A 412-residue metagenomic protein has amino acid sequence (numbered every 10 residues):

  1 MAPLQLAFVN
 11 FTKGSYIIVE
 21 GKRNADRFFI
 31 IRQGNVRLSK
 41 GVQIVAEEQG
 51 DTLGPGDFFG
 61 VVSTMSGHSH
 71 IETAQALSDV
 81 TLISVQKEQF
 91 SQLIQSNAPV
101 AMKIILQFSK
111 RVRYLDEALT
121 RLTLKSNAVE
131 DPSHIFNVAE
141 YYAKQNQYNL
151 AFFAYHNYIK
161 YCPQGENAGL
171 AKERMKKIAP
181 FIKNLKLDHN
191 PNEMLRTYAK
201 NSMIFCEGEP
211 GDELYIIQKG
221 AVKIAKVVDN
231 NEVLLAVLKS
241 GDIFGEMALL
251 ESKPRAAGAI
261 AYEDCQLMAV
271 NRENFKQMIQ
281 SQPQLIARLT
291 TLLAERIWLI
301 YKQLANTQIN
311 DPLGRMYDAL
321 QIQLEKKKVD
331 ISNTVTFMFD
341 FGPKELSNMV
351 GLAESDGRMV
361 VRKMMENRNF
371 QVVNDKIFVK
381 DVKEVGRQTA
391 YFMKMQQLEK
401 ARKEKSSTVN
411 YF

Functional and structural regions predicted by a protein language model:
M1-G41, I178-N231, S240: Regulatory nucleotide-sensing modules
V9-T12, V85, N127-N137, R196-A199 (+3 more regions): Alpha-helix N-cap/N′ positions at the starts of helices
E48-I105, A236-T290, W298: Cyclic-nucleotide recognition modules
L93, A98-T120, G165-I182, I286-R296: Short, structured interface segments
E117-H134, L187-D188: TPR-adjacent "capping" and linker segments in tetratricopeptide-repeat scaffold/adaptor proteins
R121-N127, I300-P312, D330-N333: Short, Lys/Arg-enriched, Trp-marked, Pro/Gly-tolerant hinge/linker segments that flank
D131-I178, P312, A319, E325-F412: Phosphate-/nucleic-acid-contacting segments
E166-L214, K226-V227, E232, V237 (+2 more regions): Charged, long alpha-helical assembly modules
